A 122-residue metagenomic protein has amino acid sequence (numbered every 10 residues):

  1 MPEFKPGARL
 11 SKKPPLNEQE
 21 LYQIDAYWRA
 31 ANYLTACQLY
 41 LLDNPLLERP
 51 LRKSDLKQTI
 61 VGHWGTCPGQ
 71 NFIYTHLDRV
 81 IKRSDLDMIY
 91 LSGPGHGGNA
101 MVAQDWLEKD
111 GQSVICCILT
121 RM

Functional and structural regions predicted by a protein language model:
M1, K5-S11: Extended, highly charged clamp/arch subdomains and adjacent linkers that form or line substrate-binding channels
G7, A30-A31, A36, D43 (+3 more regions): Generic signature of intrinsically disordered, low-complexity segments enriched in small/polar residues
R9, K13-L47, K53: Amphipathic alpha-helical packing elements
R49, D55-M122: Cofactor-binding active-site loop characterized by glycine-rich and histidine/acidic residues
